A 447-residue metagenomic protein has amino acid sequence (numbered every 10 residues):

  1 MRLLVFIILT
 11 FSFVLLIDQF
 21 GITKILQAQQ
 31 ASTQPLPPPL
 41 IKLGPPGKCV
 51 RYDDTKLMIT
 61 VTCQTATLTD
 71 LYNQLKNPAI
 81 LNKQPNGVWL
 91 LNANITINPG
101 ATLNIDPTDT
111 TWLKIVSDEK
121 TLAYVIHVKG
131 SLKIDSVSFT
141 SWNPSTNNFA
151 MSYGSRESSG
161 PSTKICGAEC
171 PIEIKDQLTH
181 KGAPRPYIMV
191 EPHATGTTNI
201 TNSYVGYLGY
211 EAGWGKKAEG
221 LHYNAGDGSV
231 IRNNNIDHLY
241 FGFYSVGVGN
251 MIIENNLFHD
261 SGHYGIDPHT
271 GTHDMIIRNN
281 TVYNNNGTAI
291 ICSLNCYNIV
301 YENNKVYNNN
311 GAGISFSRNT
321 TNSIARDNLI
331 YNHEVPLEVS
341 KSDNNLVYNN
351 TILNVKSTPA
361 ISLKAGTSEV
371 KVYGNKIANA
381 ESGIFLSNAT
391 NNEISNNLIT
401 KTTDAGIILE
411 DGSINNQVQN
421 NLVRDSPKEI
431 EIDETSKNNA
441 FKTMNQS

Functional and structural regions predicted by a protein language model:
M1-A31, I165, S203, V347 (+1 more regions): Secretory targeting signatures
L3, S12, H193-A194, G374: Hydrophobic alpha-helical context, especially transmembrane and signal-peptide helices
V14, I408, K437-N438: Hydrophobic alpha-helical membrane context
G21-Y297, Y301, Y307-N310, I314-Y331 (+10 more regions): Beta-strand/loop edge motif enriched in small/polar residues
A365-E429: Ankyrin-repeat and related helical/solenoid repeat scaffolds used for protein-protein interactions
